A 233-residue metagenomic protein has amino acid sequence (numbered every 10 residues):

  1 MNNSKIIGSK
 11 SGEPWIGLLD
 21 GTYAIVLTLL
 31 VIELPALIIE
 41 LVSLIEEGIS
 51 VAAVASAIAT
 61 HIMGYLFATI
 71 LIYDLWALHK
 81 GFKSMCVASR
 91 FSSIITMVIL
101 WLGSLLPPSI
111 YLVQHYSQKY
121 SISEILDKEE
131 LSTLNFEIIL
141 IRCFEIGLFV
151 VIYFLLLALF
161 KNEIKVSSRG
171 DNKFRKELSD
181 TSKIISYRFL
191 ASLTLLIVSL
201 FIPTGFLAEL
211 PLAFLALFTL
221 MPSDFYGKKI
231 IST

Functional and structural regions predicted by a protein language model:
N2-T233: Multi-pass alpha-helical transmembrane bundle typical of ion/small-solute transporters and intramembrane aspartyl
